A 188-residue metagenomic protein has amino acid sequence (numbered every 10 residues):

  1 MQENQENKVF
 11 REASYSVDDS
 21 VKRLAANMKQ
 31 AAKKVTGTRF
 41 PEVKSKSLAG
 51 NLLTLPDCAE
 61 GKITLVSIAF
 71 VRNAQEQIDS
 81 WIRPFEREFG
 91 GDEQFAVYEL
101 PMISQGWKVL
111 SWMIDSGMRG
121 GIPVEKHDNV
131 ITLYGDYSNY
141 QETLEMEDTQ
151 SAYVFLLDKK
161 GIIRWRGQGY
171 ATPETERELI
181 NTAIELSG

Functional and structural regions predicted by a protein language model:
M1-R39: N-terminal targeting signals for export/organelle localization
E42-A49, A69, P84-D92: Contiguous hydrophobic, core-forming segments of folded domains
V43-I63: A short beta-strand-turn-helix
K62-I63, E93-A96, K159: Loop/turn elements at helix/coil->beta-strand transitions in domains of secreted/extracellular proteins
L65-A69, E99: Structural cue for short, hydrophobic secondary-structure segments
N73-P123: Structural microenvironment flanking redox-active thiols in thiol-disulfide oxidoreductases
G106-Q150, T182: Thioredoxin-like thiol-disulfide oxidoreductase module
Q141-T143, T149-G188: Thiol-/selenol-based redox modules, centered on thioredoxin-like and closely related oxidoreductase domains
